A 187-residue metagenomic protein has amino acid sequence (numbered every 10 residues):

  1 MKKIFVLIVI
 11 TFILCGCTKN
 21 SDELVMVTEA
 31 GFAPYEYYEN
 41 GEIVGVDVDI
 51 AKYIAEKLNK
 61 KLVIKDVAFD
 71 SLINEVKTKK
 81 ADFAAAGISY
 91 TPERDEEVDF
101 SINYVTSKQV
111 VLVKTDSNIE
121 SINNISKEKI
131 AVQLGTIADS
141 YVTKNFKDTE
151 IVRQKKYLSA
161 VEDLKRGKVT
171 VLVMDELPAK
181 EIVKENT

Functional and structural regions predicted by a protein language model:
I13-G16: C-terminal motif of bacterial Sec signal peptides marking the signal peptidase cleavage site
S21-G87: Extracytoplasmic small-molecule ligand-binding "clamshell" domains of the periplasmic binding protein/Venus flytrap
L24-T28, I122-G135: Short loop->beta-strand "edge-of-pocket" segments that line small-molecule binding or catalytic clefts across diverse
N59-K61, K77-A86, K129, K147 (+2 more regions): Alpha-to-beta junction loops
V63-E75, S117, V152-R166: Short helix-initiation/N-cap motifs at beta->coil->alpha
I88-E96, Y141-K144, K165, V169-T187: A ligand-binding cleft/hinge motif common to bilobed small-molecule-binding domains
V98-V110, S126, L158: Short Pro/Gly-enriched coil loops immediately N-terminal to beta-strands
I102, V113-I130: Flexible hinge/capping segments at coil-to-helix
